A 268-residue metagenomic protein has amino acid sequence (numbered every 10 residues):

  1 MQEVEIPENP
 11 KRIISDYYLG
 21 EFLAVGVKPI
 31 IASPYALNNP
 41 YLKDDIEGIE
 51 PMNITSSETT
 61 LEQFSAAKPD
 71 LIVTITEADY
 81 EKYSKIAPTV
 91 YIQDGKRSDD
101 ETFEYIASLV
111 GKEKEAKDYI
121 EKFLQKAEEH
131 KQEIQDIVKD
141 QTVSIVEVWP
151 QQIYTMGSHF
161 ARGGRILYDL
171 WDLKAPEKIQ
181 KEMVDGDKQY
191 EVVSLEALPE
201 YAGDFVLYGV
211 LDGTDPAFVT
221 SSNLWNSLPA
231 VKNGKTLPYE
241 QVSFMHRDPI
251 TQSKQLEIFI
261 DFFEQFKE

Functional and structural regions predicted by a protein language model:
M1-Y18, E115-V146, L211-P216, Q241-V242 (+1 more regions): Bacterial Sec-exported substrate-binding components of ABC uptake systems
V4, G20-V25, N38-Y41, I153-M156 (+1 more regions): Short, solvent-exposed loop/turn elements at domain surfaces
I14-A67: A short, structured surface patch at a secondary-structure boundary
A36-N38, T155-Q189: Alpha-helical, coiled-coil/dimerization segments enriched in small aliphatic residues
M52-T60, D185-L195: Short helix-initiation/N-cap motifs at beta->coil->alpha
F64-T74, P88, L198, G203-D204: Proline-aspartate-enriched helix->loop->beta-strand connector
E81-K117, V138, T220-E240: Charged, glycine-enriched surface loops/patches that mediate electrostatic binding to polyanionic ligands
Y201-E268: Structured C-terminal subdomain patch of bacterial secreted/periplasmic proteins
